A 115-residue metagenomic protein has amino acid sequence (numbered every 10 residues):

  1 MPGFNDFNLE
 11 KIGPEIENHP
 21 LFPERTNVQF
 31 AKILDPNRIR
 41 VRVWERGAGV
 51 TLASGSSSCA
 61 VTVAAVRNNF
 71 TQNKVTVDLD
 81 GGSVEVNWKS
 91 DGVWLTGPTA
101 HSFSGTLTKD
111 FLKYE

Functional and structural regions predicted by a protein language model:
M1-T51, V63-E115: Active-site proximal loop and beta-alpha junction motif in alpha/beta enzyme cores
S56, A60-A64: Short amphipathic alpha-helical face segments that pack within enzyme cores and frequently flank/anchor catalytic
